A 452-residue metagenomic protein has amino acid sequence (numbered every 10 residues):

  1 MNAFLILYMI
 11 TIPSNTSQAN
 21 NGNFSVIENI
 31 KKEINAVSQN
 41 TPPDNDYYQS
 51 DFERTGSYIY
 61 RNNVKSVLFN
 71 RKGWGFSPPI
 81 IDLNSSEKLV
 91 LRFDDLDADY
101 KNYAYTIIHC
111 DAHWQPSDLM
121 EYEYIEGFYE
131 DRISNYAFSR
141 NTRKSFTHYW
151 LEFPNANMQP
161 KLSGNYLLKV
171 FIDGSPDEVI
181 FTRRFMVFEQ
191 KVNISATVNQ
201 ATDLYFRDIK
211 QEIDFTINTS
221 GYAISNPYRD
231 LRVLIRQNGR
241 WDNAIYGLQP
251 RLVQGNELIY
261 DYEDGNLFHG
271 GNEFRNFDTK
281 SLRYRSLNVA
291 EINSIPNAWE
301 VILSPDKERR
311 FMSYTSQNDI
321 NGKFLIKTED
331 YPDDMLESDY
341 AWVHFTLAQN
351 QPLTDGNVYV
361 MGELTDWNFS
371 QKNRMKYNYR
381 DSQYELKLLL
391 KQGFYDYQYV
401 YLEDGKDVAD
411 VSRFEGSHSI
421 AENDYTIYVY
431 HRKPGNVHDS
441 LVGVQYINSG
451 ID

Functional and structural regions predicted by a protein language model:
M1-Q39: Bacterial Sec-dependent N-terminal signal peptides
N40-D51, V187-D208, H418-V442: Low-complexity, Pro/Ser/Thr- and charge-rich linker/hinge segments at domain boundaries
Y58-H109, F206-T219, D330-F345: Contiguous beta-strand segments within globular domains
A112-W114, M158, I172-E178, R240 (+2 more regions): Short acidic/polar inter-strand loop motif in beta-rich domains
E126-W150, W241-P250, H344-Q392, D404-H431: Aromatic-rich carbohydrate-binding modules that target alpha-glucans
S145-N157, S163, L168-D173: Ligand-binding face of N-terminal immunoglobulin V-set domains in extracellular IgSF glycoproteins
L162-G174, L234-Q237, F277-K280, Q398-G405: Internal, hydrophobic beta-strand segments that form the core of beta-sheet-rich folds
L303-T354, L441-G450: Basic K/R-rich, polyanion-interacting modules in nucleoproteins and related proteins
